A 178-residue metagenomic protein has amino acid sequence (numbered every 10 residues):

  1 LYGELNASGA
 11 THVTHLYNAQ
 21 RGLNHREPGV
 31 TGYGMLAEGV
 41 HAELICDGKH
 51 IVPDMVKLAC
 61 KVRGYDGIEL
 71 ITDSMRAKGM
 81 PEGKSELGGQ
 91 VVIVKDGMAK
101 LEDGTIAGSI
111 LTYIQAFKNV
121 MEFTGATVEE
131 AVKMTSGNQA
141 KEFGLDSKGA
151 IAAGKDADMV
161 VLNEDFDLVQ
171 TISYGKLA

Functional and structural regions predicted by a protein language model:
L1-L5, P53-A59: Catalytic cores of alpha/beta
L1-V30, G79, G175: Histidine/acidic-residue-rich, glycine-tolerant segments that coordinate divalent metal ions
L23-N24, K49-V52: A conditional alpha-helix N-cap/helix-loop micro-motif detector
G29-L44, G48, C60-K155, M159-L162: His/Asp/Glu-enriched, well-ordered alpha-helical/loop segment that forms or immediately abuts the divalent-metal
A99, D167-V169: Hydrophobic residues embedded in beta-strands of well-ordered beta-sheets
Q170-A178: Short, compositionally biased
